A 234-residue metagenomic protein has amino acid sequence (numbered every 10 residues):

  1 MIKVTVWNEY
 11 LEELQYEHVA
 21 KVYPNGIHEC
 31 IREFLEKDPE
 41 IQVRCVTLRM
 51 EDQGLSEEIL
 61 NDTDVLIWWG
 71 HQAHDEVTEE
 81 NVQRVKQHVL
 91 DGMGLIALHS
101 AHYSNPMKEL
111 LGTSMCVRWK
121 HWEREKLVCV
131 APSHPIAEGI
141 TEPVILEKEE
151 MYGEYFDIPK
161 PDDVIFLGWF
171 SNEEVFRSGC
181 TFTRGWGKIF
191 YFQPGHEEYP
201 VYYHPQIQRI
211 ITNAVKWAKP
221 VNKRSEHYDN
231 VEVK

Functional and structural regions predicted by a protein language model:
M1-D62, D229-K234: Aromatic-Pro/Gly-enriched surface loop or interdomain linker that acts as a lid/target-recognition segment
T5-E9, L98, F192: Short hydrophobic segments within beta-strands
L11-E12, M50, Q72-D75, A101-P106 (+1 more regions): Solvent-exposed loop/turn segments at secondary-structure junctions within structured extracellular/periplasmic domains
Q42-R44, N61, R118-Q193: Catalytic beta-strand/loop cores that center a nucleophilic Ser/Cys/Thr and support acyl-enzyme chemistry
R49-S56, A73-T78, F170-N172: Acidic-and-aromatic substrate-binding clefts and catalytic sites of carbohydrate-active enzymes
I67-W68: Redox-cofactor binding/interface segments in oxidoreductases and associated redox assembly factors
A73-G139: A glycine-rich, often tryptophan-bearing local segment used as a flexible ligand/cofactor-contacting loop or short
F176, R184-K234: Extracellular ligand-binding/catalytic regions of CAZymes and related secreted enzymes and adhesion modules
